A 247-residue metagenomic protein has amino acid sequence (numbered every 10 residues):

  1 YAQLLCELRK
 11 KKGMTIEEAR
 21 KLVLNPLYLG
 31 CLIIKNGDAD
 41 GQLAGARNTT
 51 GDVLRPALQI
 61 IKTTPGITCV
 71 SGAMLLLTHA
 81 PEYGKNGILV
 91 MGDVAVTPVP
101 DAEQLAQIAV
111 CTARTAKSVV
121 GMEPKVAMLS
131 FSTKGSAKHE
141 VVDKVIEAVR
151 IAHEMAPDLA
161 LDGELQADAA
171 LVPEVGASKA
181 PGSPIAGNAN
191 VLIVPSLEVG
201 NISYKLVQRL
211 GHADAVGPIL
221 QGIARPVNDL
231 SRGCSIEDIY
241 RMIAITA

Functional and structural regions predicted by a protein language model:
Y1-A186, V191-A247: Anion-binding alpha/beta catalytic cores of soluble intermediary-metabolism enzymes, centered on
